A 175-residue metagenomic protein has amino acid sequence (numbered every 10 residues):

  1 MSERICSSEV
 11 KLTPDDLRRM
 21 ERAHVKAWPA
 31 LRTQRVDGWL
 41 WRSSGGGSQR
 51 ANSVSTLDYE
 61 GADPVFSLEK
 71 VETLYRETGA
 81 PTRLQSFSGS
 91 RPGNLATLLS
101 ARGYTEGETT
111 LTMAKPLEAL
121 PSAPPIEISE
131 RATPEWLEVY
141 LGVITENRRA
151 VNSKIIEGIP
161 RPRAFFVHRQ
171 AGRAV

Functional and structural regions predicted by a protein language model:
M1-E77, R91, E146-S153: N-terminal charged segments
K26, T33, G46-S48, R76 (+4 more regions): A generic structural signal for short, solvent-exposed coil/turn residues that cap or connect secondary-structure
R32-D37, N94-R102, P162-V175: Conserved beta-hairpin
E60-P134, I144: Acyl-donor-binding surface of acyltransferase catalytic domains
A123-V175: Flexible, substrate/cofactor-facing loop regions flanked by secondary structure within enzyme catalytic domains
